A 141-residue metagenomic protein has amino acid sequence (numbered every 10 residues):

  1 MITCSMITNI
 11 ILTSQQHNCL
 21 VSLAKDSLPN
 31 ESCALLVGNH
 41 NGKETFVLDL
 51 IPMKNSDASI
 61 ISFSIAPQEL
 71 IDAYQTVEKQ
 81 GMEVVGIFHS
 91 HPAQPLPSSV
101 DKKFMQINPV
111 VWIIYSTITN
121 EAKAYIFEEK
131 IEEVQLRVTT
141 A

Functional and structural regions predicted by a protein language model:
I2-V84, P92-A141: Conserved beta-strand-loop surface patch within small alpha/beta domains used for substrate/adaptor or ligand engagement
I87: Conserved, mostly hydrophobic/aromatic
